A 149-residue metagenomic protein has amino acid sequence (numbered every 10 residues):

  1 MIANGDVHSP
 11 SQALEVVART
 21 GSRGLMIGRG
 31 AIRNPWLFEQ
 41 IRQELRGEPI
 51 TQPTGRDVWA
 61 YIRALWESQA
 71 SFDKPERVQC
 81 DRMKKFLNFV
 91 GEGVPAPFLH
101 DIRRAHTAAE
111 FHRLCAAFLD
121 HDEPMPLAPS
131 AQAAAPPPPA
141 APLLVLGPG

Functional and structural regions predicted by a protein language model:
M1-A3, V7-G149: Alpha/beta catalytic cores of nucleotide-metabolism and tRNA/nucleoside-modifying enzymes
